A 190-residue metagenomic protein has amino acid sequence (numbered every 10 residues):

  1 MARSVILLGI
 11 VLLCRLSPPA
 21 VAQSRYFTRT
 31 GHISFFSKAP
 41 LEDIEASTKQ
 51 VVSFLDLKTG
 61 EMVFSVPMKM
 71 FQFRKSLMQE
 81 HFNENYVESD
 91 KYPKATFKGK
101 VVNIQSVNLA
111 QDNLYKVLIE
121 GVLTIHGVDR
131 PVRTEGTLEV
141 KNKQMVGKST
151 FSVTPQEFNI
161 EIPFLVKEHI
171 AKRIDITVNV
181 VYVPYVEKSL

Functional and structural regions predicted by a protein language model:
M1-V5: Positively charged n-region of N-terminal signal peptides that target proteins for export
I6-L7, T28: N-terminal alpha-helical segment
L7-S17: Bacterial N-terminal signal peptides
A22-L190: Low-complexity, acidic/polar, glycine-enriched regions of mature
